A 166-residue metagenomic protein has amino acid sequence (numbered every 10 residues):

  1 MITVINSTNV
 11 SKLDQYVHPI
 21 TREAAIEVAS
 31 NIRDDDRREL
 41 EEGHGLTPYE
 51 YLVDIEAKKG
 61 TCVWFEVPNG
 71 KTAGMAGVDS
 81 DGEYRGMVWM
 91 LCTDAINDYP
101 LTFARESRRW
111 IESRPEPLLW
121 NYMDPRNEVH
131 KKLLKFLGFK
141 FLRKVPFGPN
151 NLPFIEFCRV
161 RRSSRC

Functional and structural regions predicted by a protein language model:
I2-L46: Short amphipathic alpha-helix that is part of the acyltransferase structural core
L52-W64, K71-G74, L152: A short helix-loop-beta-strand connector motif used in the catalytic cores of GNAT acetyltransferases and, in some
G70-S80, G86-M87: Conserved beta-strand in the GNAT
G74, R143-P146: A structural microfeature
E83-A95, I155: Conserved acetyl-CoA binding element of GNAT-fold acetyltransferases
D98-S113, K132, F136: Conserved acetyl-CoA-binding loop-helix of GNAT-fold acetyltransferases
L119-K135, P146-N150: Conserved beta-strand-loop-alpha-helix junction that forms the acyl-donor binding cleft
F147-C166: C-terminal "cap" of GNAT-fold acetyltransferases
